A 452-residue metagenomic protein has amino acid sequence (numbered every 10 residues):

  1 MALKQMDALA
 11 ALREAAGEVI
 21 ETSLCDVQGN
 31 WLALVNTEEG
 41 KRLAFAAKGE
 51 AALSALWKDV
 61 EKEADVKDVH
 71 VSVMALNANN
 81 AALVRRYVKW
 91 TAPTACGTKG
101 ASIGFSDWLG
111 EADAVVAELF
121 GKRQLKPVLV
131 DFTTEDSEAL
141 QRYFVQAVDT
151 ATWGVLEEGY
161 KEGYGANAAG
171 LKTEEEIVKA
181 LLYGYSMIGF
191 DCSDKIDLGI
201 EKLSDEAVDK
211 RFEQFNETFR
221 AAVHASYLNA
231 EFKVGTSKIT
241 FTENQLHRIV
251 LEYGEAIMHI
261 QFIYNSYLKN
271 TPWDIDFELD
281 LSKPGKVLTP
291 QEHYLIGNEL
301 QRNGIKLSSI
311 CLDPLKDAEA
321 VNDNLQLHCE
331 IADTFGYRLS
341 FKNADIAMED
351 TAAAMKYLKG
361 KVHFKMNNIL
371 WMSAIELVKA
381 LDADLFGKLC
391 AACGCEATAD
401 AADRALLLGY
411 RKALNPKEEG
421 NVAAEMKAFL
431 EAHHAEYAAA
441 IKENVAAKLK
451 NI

Functional and structural regions predicted by a protein language model:
M1-T150, G154-E158, E174-I196, E201-S204 (+4 more regions): Active-site capping/gating regions of soluble enzymes
G104, T152-V155, Y164, S237 (+1 more regions): Generic preference for well-ordered secondary structure
Y160-K172: Short linear interaction motifs
A169, L279, K342: Conserved, mostly hydrophobic/aromatic
D191-D197, K202-L246, V250-I260: Active-site cores of enzymes that catalyze phosphoryl transfer or operate on phosphate-rich substrates
L228-F241, D274-L295, C311-L315: Active-site-proximal loop/short-helix segments that contain or immediately flank catalytic acid/base residue(s)
